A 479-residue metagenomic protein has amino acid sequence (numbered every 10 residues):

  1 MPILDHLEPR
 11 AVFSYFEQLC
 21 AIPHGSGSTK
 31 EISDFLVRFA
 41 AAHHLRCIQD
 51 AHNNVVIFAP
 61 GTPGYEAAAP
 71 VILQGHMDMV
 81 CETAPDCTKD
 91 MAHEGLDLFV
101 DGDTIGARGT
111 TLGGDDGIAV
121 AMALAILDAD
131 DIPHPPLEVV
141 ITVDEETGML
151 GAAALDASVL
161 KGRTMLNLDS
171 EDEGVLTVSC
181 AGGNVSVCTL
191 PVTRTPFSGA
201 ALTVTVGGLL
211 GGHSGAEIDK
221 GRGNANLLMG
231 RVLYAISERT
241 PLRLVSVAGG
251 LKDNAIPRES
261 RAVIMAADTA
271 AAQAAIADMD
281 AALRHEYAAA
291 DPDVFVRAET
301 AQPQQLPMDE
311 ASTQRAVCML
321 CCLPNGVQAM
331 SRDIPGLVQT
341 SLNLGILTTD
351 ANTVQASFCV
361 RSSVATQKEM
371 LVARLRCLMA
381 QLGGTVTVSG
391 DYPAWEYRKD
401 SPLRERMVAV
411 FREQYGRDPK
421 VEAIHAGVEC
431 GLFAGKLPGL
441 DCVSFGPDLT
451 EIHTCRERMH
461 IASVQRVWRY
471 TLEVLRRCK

Functional and structural regions predicted by a protein language model:
M1-T104: Acidic/His- and Gly-rich active-site-bordering loop/insert found across diverse amide/peptide-bond hydrolases
L4, P9-V12, R332, Q339-N352 (+1 more regions): Zn-dependent metallopeptidase/amidohydrolase metal-coordination segment
E17-A21, G250-K252, R261-V263, F295-P307 (+3 more regions): A short beta-alpha structural unit
Y65-T147, A152-R163, T189, S198-A201 (+4 more regions): Active-site metal-coordination/substrate-binding segment of hydrolases, especially metallo-dependent peptidases
H134-A225, L233, S237: Fold-level recognition of mixed alpha/beta catalytic cores in primary-metabolism enzymes, strongest
R222-R239, D268-T269, R315-C321, A329-R332 (+3 more regions): His/Asp/Glu-rich mid-to-C-terminal helical/loop segments that flank catalytic regions of hydrolases
N224-L227, R231-V247, Y397-L440: Active-site-adjacent substrate-binding region of metalloamidase/peptidase-like peptide-processing proteins
D253-M330: A conserved active-site cap/scaffold subdomain adjacent to cofactor or substrate pockets
